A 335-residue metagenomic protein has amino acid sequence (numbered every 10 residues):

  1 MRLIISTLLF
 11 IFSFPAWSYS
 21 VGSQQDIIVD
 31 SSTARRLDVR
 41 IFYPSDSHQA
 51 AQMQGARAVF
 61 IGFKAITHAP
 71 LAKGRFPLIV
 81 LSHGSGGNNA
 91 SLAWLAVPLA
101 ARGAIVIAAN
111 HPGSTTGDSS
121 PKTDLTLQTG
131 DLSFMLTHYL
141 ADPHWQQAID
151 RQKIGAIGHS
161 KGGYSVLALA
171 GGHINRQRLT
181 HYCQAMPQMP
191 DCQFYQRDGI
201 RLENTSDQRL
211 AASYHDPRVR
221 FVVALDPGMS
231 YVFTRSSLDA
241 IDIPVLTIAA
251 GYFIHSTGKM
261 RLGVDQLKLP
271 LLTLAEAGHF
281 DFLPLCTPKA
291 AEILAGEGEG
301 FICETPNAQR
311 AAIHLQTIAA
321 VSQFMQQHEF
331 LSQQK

Functional and structural regions predicted by a protein language model:
Y19-I79, S91, D265: Domain-level recognition of soluble alpha/beta enzyme cores, biased toward histidine phosphatases/phosphomutases
A72-G74, G87-N110: Short amphipathic alpha-helix adjacent to the substrate-entry channel of hydrolases
P77-G84, D226, A249-A250: The conserved beta1-alpha1 loop
G86-P98, S114-L136: Catalytic nucleophile-loop/oxyanion-hole region of alpha/beta-hydrolase and closely related hydrolase-like folds
P121-Q147, R151, A168, H173 (+3 more regions): Alpha/beta-hydrolase active-site loop
G158-G162, V166: Gly/Ala-rich beta-loop-alpha elbow adjacent to hydrolase catalytic centers
I241, T247-A249: Short beta-strand/loop motif that positions the catalytic acidic residue of the alpha/beta-hydrolase fold
R261-K335: C-terminal catalytic-base region of ester-bond hydrolases, centering on the histidine of the charge-relay
